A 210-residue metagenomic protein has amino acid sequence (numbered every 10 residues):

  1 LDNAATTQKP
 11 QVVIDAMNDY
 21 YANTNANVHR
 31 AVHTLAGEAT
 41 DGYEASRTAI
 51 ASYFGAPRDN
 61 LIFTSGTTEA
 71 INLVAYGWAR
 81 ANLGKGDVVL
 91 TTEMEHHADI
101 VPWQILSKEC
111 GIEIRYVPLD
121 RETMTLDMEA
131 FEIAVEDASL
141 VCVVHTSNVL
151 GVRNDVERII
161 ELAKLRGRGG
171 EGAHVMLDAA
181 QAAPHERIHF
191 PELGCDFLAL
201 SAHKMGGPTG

Functional and structural regions predicted by a protein language model:
L1-G210: Pyridoxal 5′-phosphate
